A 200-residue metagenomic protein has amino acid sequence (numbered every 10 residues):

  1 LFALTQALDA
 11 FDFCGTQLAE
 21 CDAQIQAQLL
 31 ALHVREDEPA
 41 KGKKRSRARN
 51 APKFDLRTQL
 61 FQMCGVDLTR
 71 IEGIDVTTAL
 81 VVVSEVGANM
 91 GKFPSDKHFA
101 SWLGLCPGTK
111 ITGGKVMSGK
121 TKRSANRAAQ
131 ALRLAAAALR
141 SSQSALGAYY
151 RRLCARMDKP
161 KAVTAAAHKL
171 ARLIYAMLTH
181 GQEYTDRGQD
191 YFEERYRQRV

Functional and structural regions predicted by a protein language model:
L1-V200: A detector of single, family-specific signature residues that are central to catalytic or substrate-handling motifs
